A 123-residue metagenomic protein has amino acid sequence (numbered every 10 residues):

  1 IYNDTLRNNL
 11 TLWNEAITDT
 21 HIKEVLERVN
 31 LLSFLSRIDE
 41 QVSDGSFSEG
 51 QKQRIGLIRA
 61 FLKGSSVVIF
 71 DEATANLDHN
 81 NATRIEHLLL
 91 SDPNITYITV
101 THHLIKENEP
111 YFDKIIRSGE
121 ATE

Functional and structural regions predicted by a protein language model:
I1-V42: Conserved "ABC signature" C-loop
T11-W13, A75, H102: Cytosolic nucleotide-binding catalytic cores of signal-transduction proteins
L31-I55, R59-G64, A121: ABC-fold ATPase nucleotide-binding domain signature/coupling loops
S43, E72-A73, L77-N81, I85: Walker B catalytic motif
K63-G64, N80, L88-E109: Conserved catalytic loops of ABC-family nucleotide-binding domains
H102-E123: H-loop (His-switch) and adjacent beta-strand-loop-beta switch element of ABC-type ATPase nucleotide-binding domains
